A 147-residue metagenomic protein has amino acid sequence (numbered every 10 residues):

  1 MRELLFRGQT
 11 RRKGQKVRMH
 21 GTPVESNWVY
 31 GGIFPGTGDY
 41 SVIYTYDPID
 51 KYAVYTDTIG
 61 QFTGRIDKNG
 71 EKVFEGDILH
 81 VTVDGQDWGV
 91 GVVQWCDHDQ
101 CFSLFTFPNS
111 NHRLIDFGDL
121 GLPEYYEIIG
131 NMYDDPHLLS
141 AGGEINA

Functional and structural regions predicted by a protein language model:
M1-A147: Secondary-structure transition motif
